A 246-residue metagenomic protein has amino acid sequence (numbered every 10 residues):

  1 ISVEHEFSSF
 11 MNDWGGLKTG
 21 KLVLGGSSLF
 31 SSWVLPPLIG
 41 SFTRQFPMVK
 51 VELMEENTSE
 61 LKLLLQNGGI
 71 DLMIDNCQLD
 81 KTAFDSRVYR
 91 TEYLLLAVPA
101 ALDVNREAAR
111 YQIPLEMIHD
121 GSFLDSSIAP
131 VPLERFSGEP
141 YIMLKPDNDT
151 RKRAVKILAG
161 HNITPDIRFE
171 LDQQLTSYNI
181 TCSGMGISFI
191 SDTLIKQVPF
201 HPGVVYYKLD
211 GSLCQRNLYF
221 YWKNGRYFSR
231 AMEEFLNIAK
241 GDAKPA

Functional and structural regions predicted by a protein language model:
I1-G16, H119: Alpha-helical "hinge/linker" immediately C-terminal to small N-terminal DNA-binding modules
T19-T82, E170-L171: Central regulatory/effector-binding core of bacterial HTH transcription factors
K21-G25, M73, I142, S188 (+1 more regions): Short, well-ordered beta-strand segments
V34, L194, V204-A246: A late-sequence structural motif
L38-S41, S59-L115, M185, V205-Y207: Short beta-strand-centered segments that line the small-molecule binding cleft or hinge of alpha/beta clamshell
N57, L61, Q66-I70, N76 (+1 more regions): Hydrophobic hinge/microswitch elements
K62-L63, R87, E134, Y178-N179 (+1 more regions): Alpha-helical segments flanking ligand/cofactor-binding loops in enzyme cores
V104-R106, Y111-H161, F228-M232, L236: Secondary-structure junction motif
